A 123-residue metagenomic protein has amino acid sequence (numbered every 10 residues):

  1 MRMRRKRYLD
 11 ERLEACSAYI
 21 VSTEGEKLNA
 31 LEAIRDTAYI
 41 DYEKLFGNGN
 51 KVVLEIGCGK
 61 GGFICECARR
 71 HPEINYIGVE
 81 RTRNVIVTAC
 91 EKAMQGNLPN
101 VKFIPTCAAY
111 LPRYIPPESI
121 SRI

Functional and structural regions predicted by a protein language model:
M1-L54, G62-R69: S-adenosyl-L-methionine
N50, S119-S121: Local beta-strand N-terminus motif with an aromatic residue
I56, V79: Conserved beta-strand/loop positions that form the S-adenosyl-L-methionine
G59: Conserved glycine-rich SAM-binding loop
I74-I77: Short beta-strand element of Class I
T82: Conserved SAM/SAH-binding beta-strand->alpha-helix loop
V85: Conserved short alpha-helix immediately C-terminal to the canonical SAM/SAH-binding motif I of Rossmann-like
E91-E118: S-adenosyl-L-methionine
